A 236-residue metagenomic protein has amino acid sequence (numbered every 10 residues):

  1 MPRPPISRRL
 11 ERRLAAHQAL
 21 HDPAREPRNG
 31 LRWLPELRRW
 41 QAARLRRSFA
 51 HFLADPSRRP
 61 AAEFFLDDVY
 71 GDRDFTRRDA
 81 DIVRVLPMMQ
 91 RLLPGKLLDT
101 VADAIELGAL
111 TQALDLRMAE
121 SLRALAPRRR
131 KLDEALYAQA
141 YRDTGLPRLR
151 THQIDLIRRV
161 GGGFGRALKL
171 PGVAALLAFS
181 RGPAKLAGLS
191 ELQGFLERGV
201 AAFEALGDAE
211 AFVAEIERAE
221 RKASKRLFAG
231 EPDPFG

Functional and structural regions predicted by a protein language model:
M1-R84: Leu/Val/Ala/Ile-rich N-terminal alpha-helices, chiefly Sec-type signal peptides and the beginnings
P5-R8, R28, R32-E36, W40 (+11 more regions): Alpha-helix boundary/N-cap detector
D55-R59, D143, L170: Polar helix-capping/helix-linker motif
A62-R150: Long amphipathic alpha-helical segments with strong coiled-coil/leucine-zipper propensity
M88, E106-A113, H152, L156-R159 (+3 more regions): Charged, amphipathic alpha-helical oligomerization/scaffolding segments
D143-L168, L177-F179: Extended amphipathic alpha-helical interaction segments
P171-G236: Alpha-helical oligomerization segments
